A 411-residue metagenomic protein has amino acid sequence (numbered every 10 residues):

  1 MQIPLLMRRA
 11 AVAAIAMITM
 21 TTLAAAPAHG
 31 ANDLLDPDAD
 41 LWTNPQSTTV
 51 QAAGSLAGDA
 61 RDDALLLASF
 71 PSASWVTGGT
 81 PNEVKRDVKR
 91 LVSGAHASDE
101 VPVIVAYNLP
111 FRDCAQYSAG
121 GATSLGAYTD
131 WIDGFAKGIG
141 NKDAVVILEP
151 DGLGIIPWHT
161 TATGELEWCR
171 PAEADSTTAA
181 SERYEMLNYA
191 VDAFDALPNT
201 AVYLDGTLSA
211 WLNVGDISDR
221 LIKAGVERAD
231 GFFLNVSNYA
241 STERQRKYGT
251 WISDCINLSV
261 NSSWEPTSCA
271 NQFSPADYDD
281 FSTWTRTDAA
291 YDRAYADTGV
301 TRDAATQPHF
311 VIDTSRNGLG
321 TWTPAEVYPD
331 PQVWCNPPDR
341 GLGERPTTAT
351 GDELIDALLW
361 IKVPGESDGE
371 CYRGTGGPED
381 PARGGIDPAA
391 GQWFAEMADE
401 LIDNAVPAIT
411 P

Functional and structural regions predicted by a protein language model:
M1-G30: Secretory targeting and sorting signals
L34-G138, K142, K362-T410: N-terminal carbohydrate-binding/catalytic regions of secreted carbohydrate-active enzymes
D40-T43, S74-T77, V101-A106, D143-E149 (+6 more regions): Structural recognition of the beta-strand scaffold that forms the well-ordered cores of secreted hydrolase catalytic
T49-D63, L212-G377: Surface-exposed substrate-engagement region within the catalytic domains of secreted or surface-exposed extracellular
T80-D87, G120-A127, D175-M186, A196 (+6 more regions): Extracytoplasmic/periplasmic, Sec-exported soluble proteins
R90-H96, V191-D195, S253, N257 (+1 more regions): Surface-exposed amphipathic alpha-helices with a cationic face
S93-V202, D216-D230: Substrate-binding cleft of extracellular glycoside hydrolase catalytic domains
F111, G152-I155, S209-W211, N238-A240: Short acidic, S/G/P-rich loop/turn micro-motifs used as interaction or catalytic elements
